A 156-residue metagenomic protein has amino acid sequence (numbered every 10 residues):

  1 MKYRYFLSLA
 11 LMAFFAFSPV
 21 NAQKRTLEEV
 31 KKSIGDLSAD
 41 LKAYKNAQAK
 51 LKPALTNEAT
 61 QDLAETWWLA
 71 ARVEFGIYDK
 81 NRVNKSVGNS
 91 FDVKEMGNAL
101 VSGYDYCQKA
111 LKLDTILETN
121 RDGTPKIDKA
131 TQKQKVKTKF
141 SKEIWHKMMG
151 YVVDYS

Functional and structural regions predicted by a protein language model:
M1-E29: Bacterial Sec-dependent N-terminal signal peptides
K24-L41: Short N-terminal segments immediately surrounding and downstream of signal-peptide cleavage
T26-V30, W67, E74, M148: TPR repeat positional signature
K32, D36, T60-E65, K80-R82: Short acidic-aromatic linear motifs embedded in glycine-rich loops, typified by GG[WY][YF]DAGD(H) and related
K42-K45, Q61, V73-S156: Short coil/linker segments at helix-helix boundaries
A49-T56, K112: Conserved structural position within tetratricopeptide repeats
K52, E58, E65-T66, F75: Beta-propeller fold recognition
